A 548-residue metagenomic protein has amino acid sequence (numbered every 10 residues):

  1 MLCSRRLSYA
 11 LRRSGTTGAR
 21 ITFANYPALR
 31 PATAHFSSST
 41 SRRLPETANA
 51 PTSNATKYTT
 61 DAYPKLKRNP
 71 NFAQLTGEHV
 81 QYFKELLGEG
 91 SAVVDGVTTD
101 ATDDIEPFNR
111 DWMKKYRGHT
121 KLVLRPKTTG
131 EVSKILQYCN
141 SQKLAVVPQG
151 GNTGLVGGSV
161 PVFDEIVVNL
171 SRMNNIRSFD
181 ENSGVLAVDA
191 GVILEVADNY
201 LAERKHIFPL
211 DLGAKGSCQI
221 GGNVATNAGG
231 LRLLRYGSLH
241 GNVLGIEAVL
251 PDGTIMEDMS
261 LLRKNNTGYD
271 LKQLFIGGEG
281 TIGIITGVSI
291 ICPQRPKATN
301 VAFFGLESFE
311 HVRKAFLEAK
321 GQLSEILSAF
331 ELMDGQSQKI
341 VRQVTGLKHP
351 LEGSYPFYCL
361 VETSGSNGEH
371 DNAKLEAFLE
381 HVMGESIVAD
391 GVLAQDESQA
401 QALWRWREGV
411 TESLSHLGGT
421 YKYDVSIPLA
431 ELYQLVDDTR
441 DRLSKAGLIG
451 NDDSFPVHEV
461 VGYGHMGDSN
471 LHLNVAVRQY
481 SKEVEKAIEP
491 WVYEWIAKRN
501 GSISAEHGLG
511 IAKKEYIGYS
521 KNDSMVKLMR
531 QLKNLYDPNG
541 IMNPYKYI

Functional and structural regions predicted by a protein language model:
L2-I548: Noncatalytic alpha-helical scaffold of FAD-dependent oxidoreductases
